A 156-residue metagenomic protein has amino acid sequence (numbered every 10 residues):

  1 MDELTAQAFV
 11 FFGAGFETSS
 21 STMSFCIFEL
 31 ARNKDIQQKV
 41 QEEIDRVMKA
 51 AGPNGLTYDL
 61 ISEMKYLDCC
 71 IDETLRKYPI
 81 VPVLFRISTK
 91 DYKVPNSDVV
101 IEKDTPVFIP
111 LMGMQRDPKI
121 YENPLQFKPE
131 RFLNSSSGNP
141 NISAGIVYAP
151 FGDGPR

Functional and structural regions predicted by a protein language model:
M1-E43, T74, V100-P110, A149 (+1 more regions): Central I-helix of cytochrome P450 enzymes
F11, N134-S136: A ubiquitous short alpha-helical element
E29-V81, S88-T89, P95-P106, Y121-L133 (+1 more regions): Cytochrome P450 I-helix active-site segment
I80-V83, L111, E130, F151: Hydrophobic residues in alpha-helical membrane-spanning segments
G113-Q115: Short, charged beta-turn/beta-strand-edge "cap" motif at the junction between a beta-strand and an adjacent loop
P118: Active-site-proximal helix-loop elements at catalytic-domain edges
